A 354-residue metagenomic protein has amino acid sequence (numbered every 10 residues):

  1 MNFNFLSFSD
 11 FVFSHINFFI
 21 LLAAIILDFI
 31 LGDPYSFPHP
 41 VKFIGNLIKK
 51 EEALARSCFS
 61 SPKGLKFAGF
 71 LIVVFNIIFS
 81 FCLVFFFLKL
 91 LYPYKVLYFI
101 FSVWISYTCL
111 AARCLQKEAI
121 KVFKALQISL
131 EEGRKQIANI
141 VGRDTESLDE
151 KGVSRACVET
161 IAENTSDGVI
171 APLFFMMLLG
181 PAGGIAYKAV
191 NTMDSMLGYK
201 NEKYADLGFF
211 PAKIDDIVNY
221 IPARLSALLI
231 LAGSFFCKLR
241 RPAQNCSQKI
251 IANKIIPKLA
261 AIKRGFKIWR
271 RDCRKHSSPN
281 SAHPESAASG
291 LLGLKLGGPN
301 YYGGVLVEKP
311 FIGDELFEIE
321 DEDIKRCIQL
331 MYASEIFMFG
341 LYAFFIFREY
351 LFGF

Functional and structural regions predicted by a protein language model:
M1-A186, V190, G198-F354: Hydrophobic alpha-helical transmembrane segments
S195: Glycine-rich phosphate/dinucleotide-binding loop and adjoining beta-alpha-beta core of small-molecule
